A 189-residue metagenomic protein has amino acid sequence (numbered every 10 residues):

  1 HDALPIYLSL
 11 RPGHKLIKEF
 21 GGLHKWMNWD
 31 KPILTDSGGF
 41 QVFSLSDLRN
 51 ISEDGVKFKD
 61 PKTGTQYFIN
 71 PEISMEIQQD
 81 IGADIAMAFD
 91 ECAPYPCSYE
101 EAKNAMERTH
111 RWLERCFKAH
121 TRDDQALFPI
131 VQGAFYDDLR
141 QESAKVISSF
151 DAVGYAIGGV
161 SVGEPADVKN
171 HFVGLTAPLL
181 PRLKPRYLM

Functional and structural regions predicted by a protein language model:
D2-L4: Short, small-residue-biased leader/transition segments that mark boundaries at the very start of proteins
L8, G22-L113, A119-H120, D124 (+1 more regions): Active-site beta->alpha loop and helix N-cap motifs at the rims of alpha/beta catalytic domains
S9-L10, E164: Short glycine-rich, flexible loops that bind phosphorylated cofactors or substrates
G13, C97-S98, A166: Short Asp/Glu-rich motifs
H14-F20: N-terminal hydrophobic targeting/anchoring segments and the immediately downstream early-domain regions of hydrolases
I17, L48-N50, K145-V146, F172: Short, surface-exposed amphipathic charged segments that create phosphate/polyanion-binding patches used for binding
E107, A119-M189: Glycine-rich phosphate/ribose-binding loops and adjacent secondary-structure elements that form binding surfaces
